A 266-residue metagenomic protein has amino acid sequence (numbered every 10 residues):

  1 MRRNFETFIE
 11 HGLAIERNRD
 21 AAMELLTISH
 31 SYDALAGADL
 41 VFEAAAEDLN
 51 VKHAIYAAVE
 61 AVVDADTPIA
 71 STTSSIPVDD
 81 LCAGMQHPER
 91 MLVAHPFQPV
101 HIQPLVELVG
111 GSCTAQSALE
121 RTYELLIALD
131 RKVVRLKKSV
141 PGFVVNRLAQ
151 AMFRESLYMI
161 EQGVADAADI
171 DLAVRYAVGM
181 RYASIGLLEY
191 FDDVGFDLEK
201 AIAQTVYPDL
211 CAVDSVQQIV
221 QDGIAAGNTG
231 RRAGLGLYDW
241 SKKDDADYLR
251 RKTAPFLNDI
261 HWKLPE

Functional and structural regions predicted by a protein language model:
M1-F5: Conserved phosphoryl-transfer catalytic core
I9-I69, I76: Rossmann-like NAD(P)-binding element
P68-N146: Rossmann-fold dinucleotide-binding core
S117, R131, Q162, A167-E266: NAD(P)-dependent Rossmann-like dehydrogenase/reductase catalytic/cofactor-binding core
A128, A149-E155: Structural/interface elements that position substrates and couple domains in central-metabolism enzymes
R135-S139, Y158, L172, Y176: Short, flexible helix-loop junctions that flank or precede catalytic/ligand sites
Q150, I160-Q162: AAA+ ATPase "lid" subdomain C-terminal helix
